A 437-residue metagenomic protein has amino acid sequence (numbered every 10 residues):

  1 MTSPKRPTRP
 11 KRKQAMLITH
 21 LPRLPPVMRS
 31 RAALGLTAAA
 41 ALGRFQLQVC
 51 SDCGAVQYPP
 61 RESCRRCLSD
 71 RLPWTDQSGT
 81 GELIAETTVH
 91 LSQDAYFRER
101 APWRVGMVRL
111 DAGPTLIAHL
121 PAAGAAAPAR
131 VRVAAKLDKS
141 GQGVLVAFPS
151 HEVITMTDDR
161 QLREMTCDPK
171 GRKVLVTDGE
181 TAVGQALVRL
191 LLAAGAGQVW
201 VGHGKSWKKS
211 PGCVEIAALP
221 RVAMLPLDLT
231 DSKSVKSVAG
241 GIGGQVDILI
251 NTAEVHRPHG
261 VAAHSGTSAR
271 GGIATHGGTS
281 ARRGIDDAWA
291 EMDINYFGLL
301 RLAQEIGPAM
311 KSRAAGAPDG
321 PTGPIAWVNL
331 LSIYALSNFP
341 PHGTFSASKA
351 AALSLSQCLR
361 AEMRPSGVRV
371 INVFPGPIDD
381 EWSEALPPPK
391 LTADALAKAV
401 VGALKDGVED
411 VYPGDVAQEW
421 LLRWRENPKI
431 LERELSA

Functional and structural regions predicted by a protein language model:
E180: Conserved glycine-rich cofactor-binding loop
A217-D231: Rossmann-fold cofactor-recognition segment
T252-H259: Conserved NAD(P)H cofactor-binding loop of Rossmann-fold oxidoreductase domains
G260-G272, G278-W289: Substrate-binding pocket helix/loop in short-chain dehydrogenase/reductase
S265-G266, R282-R283, G320-A351, S356-Q357 (+1 more regions): Catalytic loop of short-chain dehydrogenase/reductase
A303-Q304, Q357: A short, exposed helix-loop element centered on a Lys and neighboring polar residues
N372, D380, E384-R425: C-terminal helical subdomain
